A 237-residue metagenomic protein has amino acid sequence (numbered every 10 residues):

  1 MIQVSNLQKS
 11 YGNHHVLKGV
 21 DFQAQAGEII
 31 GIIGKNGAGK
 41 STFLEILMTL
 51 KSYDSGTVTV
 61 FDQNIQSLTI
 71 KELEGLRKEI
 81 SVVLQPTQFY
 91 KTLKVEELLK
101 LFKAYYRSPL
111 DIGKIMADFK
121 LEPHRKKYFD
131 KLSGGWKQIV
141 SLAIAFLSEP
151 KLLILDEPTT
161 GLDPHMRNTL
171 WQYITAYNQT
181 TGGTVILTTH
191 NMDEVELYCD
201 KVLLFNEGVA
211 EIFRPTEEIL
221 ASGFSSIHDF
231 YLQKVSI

Functional and structural regions predicted by a protein language model:
M48: Helix-to-loop junction immediately C-terminal to a conserved catalytic motif
G56-S67, L76: Conserved ABC transporter NBD signature motif
K100-A104, P109-R125: Conserved ABC ATPase "signature" region
L153-E157: Catalytic Walker B motif of ABC-type/P-loop ATPase nucleotide-binding domains
V195-L197: A short, surface-exposed alpha-helical micro-motif characterized by mixed small hydrophobic and charged/polar residues
L203, E207-I212, E218: Conserved switch/coupling elements of ABC/ABC-like ATPase nucleotide-binding domains
